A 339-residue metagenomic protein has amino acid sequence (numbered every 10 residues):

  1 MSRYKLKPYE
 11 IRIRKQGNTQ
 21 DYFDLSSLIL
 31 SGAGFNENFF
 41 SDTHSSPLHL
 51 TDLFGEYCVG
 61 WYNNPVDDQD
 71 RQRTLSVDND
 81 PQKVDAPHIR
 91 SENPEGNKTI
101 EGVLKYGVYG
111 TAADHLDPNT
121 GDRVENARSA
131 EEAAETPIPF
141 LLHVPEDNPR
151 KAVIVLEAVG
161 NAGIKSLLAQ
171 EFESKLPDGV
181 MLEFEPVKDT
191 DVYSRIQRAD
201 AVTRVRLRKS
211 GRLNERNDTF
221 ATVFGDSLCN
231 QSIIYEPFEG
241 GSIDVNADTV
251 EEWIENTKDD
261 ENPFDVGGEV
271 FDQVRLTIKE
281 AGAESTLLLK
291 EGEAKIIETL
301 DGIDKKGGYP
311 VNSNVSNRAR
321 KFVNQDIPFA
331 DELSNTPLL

Functional and structural regions predicted by a protein language model:
M1-T120, K151, G160-L339: Terminal interaction module
E125-E146, S194: Catalytic micro-motifs at enzyme active sites that drive phosphoryl/nucleotidyl and oxygen chemistry
H143-V155: Glycine-rich, often proline-containing surface loops adjacent to acidic residues and nearby aromatics that form
